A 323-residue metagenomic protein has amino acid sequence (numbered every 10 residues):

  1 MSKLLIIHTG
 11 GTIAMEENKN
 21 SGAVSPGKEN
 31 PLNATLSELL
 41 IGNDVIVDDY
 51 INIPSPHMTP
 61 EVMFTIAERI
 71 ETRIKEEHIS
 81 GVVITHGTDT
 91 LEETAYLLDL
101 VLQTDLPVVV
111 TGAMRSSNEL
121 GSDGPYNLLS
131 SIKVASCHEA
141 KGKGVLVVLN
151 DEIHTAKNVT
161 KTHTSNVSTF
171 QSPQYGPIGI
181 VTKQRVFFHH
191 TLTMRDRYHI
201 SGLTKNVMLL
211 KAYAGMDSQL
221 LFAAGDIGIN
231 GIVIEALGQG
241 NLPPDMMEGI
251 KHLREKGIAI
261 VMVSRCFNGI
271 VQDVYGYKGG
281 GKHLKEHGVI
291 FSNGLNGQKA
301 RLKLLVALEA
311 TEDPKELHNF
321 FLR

Functional and structural regions predicted by a protein language model:
M1-T72, N268, F291: ATP/NTP phosphate-donor binding region
S2, I6-K19, N30-L39, T155-Q239 (+1 more regions): Accessory alpha-helical/coil subdomains and C-terminal extensions that flank or cap enzyme catalytic cores
N20-E29, T90, Y96-V108, G124-S130 (+2 more regions): A glycine- and small-aliphatic-rich helix-loop capping segment at beta-alpha/alpha-beta transitions that lines
E76-L91, I227-Q239: Short acidic, glycine-rich surface-loop motifs adjacent to enzyme active sites
I84-L106, L242-K251, G276: Short Gly/Thr/Asp-enriched flexible loops that form oxyanion-binding sites at enzyme active sites
A95-Y126, K133-S136, R254-S264: Short, acidic/small-residue loops that bind anionic groups at enzyme active sites
V110-V181: Internal gly/pro-rich beta-alpha loop/helix module that stabilizes soluble enzyme cofactors or their anionic handles
P244-R323: ATP/nucleoside-binding phosphotransfer catalytic cores, i.e., glycine-rich phosphate-binding loops
